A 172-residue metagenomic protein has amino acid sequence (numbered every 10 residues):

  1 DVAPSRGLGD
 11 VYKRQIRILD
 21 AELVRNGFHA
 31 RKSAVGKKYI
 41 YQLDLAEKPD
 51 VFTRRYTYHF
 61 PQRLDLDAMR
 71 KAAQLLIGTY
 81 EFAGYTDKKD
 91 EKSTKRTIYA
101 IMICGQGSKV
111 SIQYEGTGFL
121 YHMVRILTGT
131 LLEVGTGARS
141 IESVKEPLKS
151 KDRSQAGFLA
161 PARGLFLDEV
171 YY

Functional and structural regions predicted by a protein language model:
D1-Y12: Single conserved hydrophobic/aromatic residue that forms the stacking wall/gate of nucleotide- or nucleobase-binding
P4, H29, F52-T53, M123: Intrinsically disordered, low-complexity sequence elements enriched in Ser/Thr/Gly/Pro
R6, N26, P61-Y172: Core RNA-modification/binding signature centered on pseudouridine synthases
D10-L43, E47-F52: Ordered, amphipathic secondary-structure segments that act as subunit-interaction surfaces in large macromolecular
T53-F60: Acyl-group handling in specialized metabolite and lipid biosynthesis
